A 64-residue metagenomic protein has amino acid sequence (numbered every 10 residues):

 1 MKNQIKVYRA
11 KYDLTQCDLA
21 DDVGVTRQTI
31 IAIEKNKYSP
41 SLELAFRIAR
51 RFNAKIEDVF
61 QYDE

Functional and structural regions predicted by a protein language model:
Q4-D22: Short basic helix-loop element that most often maps to the first helix and adjoining turn of HTH DNA-binding modules
C17, Q28, E57: Key DNA-contact positions within bacterial/archaeal DNA-binding proteins
D22, R51-F52: Residue cluster at the C-terminal edge of the helix-turn-helix DNA-binding motif
V25-Y38: Recognition helix of helix-turn-helix/homeodomain-like DNA-binding domains that insert into the DNA major groove
K37-R47: Short, basic-rich loop-to-helix N-cap that marks the start of a DNA-contacting helix
A45-A49, V59-F60: Hydrophobic micro-packing sites on short alpha-helices
N53-E64: Short C-terminal boundary/hinge segments that cap the last helix of small helical domains
